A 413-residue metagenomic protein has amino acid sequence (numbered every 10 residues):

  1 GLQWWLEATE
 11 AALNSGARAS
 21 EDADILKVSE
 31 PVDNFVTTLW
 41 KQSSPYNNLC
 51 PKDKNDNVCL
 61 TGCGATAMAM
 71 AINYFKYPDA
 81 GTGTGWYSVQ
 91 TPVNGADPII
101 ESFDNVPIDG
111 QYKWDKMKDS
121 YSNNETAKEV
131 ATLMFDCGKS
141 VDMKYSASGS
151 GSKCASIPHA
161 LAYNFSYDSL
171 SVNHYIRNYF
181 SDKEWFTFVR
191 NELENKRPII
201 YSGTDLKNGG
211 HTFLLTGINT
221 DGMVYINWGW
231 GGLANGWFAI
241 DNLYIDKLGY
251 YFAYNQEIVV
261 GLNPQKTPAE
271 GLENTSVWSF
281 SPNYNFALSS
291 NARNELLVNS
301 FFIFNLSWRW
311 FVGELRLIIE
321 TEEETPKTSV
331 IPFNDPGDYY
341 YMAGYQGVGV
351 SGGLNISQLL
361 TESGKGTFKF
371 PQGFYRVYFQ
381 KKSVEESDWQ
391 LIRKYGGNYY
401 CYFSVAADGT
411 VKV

Functional and structural regions predicted by a protein language model:
G1-S150: Active-site-adjacent structural segments surrounding the nucleophilic cysteine of cysteine proteases and isopeptidases
H159, Y163-N227: Active-site-adjacent substructure of cysteine-protease-like catalytic cores
D221-D241: Catalytic Cys-His active-site segments of thiol-dependent hydrolases/isopeptidases
D246-I303, E323-T325, Y402, T410-V413: Short, compositionally biased P/S/T/A/G/V-rich stretches that sit at domain boundaries
T325-G353: Solvent-exposed serine/threonine-rich low-complexity stretches and specific carbohydrate-binding patches
G349-P371, V384: Signal that preferentially marks extracellular ectodomain short beta-strand elements of beta-sandwich modules
G373-V377: A short tyrosine-centered beta-strand micro-motif
S383-V413: Short beta-strand elements
